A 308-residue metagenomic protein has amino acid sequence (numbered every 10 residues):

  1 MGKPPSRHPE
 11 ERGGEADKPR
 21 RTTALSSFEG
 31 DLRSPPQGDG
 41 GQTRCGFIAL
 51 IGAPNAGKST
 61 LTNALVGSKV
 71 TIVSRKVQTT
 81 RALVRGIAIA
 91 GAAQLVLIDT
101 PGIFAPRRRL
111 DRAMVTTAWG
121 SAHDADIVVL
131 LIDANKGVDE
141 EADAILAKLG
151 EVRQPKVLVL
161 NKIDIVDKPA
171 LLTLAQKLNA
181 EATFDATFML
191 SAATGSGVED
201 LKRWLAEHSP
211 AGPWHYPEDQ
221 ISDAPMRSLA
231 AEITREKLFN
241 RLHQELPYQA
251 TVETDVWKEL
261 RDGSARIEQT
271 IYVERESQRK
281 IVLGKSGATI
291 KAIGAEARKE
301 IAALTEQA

Functional and structural regions predicted by a protein language model:
M1-Q42: Intrinsic disorder/low-complexity segments
F28, G41-T116, G120-A122: Conserved G1/Walker A P-loop phosphate-binding module
I51, N55, L61, V84 (+8 more regions): Residue-level signature of catalytic and energy-coupling elements of molecular machines, predominantly ATP/GTP-dependent
G57, G197, T289: Conserved glycine(s) of the Walker
S68, I87-G91, S121-V128, V152 (+6 more regions): Conserved, well-folded catalytic cores of nucleic-acid-processing and energy-transducing macromolecular machines
A92, T116-T187, K258-R261: Conserved C-terminal guanine-recognition region of P-loop GTPase G domains, centered on the G4
P155, D164-S222: Canonical P-loop GTPase G-domain recognition
M226-A308: P-loop NTP-binding site
